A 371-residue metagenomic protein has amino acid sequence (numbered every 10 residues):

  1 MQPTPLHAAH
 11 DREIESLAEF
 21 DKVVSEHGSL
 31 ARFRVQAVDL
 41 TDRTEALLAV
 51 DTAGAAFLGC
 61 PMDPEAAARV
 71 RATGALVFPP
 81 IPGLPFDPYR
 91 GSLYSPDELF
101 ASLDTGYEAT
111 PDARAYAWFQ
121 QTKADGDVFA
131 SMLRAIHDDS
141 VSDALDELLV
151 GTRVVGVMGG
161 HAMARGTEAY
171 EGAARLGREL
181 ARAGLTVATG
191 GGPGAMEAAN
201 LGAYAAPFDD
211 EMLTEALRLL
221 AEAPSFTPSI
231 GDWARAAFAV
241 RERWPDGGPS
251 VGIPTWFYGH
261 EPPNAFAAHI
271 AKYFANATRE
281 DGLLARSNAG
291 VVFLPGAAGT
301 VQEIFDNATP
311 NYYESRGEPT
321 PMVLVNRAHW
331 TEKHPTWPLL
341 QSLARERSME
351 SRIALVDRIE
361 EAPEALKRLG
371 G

Functional and structural regions predicted by a protein language model:
P5-A130: N-terminal accessory interaction module
D11, E15, L283-A285, G317-G371: C-terminal functional extensions of proteins
S25-T44, A49-A53, G194-G290: Acidic/glycine-enriched connector segments
F57-P61, N288-T309, P319-H329: Glycine-rich anion-binding loop/nest that anchors nucleotide
D63-A67, R165, H260, H329-P335: Short, charged/polar "capping" segments at the starts of alpha-helices and the immediately preceding loops
A66-A67, R71-T105, A124, M132-L148 (+2 more regions): ATP/NTP phosphate-donor binding region
R153-V157, E168-A216: N-terminal active-site beta-alpha-beta segment that forms phosphate/nucleotide-binding and substrate-recognition loops
G166, A195-A199, G299-D306: Short glycine/serine/threonine-rich phosphate/pyrophosphate-binding segments that cradle anionic phosphate groups
